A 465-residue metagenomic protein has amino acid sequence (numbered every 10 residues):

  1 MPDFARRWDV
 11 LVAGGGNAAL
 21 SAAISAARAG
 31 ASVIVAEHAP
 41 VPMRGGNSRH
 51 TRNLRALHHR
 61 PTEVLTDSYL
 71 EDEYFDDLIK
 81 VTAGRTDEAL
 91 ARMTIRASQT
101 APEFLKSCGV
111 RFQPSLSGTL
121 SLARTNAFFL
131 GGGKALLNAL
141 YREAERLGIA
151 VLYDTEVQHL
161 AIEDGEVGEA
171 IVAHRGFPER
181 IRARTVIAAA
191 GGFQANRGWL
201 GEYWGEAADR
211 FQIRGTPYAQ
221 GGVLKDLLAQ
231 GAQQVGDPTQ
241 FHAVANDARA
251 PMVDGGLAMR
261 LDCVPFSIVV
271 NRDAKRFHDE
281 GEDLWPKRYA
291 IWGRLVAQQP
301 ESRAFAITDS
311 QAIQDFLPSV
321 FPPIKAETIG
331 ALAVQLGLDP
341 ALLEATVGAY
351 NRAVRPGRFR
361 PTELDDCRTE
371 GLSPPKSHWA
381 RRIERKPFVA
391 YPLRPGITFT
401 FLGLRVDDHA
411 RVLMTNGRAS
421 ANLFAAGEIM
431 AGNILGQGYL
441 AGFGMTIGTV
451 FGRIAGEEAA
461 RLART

Functional and structural regions predicted by a protein language model:
F4-A18: Beta1/beta-strand and adjacent pyrophosphate-binding region of the FAD-binding site in flavoprotein oxidoreductases
G14, A183, A189-A190, R272 (+1 more regions): Short, well-ordered coil/turn residues at beta-beta hairpins and beta-strand->alpha-helix junctions within
S32, H38-A150, H159, S267-R276 (+1 more regions): Conserved N-terminal/central alpha/beta ligand/cofactor-binding core
R44, T94-P178, R182-R184, A195-W199 (+3 more regions): Conserved redox-cofactor binding core of oxidoreductases
H174-D247, I454: Glycine-rich loop(s) and the adjacent beta-strand/alpha-helix scaffold that form part
V223-Q230, G444-L462: An active-site-proximal "capping" alpha-helix that borders the catalytic cofactor pocket
L224-D226, Q230-E344: An anion/pyrophosphate-binding glycine-rich loop and adjacent beta-alpha core in soluble alpha-beta enzymes
L342-N433, Q437: A glycine-rich dinucleotide-binding beta-alpha-beta segment and adjacent secondary-structure elements that constitute
